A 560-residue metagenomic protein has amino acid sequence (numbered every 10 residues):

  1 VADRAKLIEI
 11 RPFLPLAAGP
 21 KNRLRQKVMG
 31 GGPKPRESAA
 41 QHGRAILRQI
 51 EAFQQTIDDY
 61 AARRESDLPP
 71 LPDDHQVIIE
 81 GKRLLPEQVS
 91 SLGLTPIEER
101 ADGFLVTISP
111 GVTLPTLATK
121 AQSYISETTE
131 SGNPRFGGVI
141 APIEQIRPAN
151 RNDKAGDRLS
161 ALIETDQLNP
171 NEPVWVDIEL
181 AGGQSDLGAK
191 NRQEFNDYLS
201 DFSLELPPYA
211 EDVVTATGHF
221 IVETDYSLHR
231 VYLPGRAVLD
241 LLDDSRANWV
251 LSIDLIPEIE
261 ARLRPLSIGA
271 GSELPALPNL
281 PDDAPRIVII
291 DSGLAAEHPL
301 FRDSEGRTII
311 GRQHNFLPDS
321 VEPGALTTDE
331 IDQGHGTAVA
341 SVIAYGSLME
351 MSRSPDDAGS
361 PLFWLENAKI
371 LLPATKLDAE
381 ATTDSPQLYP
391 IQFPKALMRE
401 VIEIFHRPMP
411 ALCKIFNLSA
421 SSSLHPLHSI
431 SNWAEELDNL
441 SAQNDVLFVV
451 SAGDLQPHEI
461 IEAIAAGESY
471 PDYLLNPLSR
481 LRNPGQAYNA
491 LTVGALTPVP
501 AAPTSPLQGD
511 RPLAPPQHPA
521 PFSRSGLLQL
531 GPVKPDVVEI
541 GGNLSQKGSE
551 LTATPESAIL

Functional and structural regions predicted by a protein language model:
A2-D59, S66, V77, P86-V176 (+1 more regions): Autoinhibitory propeptides
H75-L85, E179-Q193: Short, surface-exposed ligand-recognition loops at beta-strand->loop->(often short) alpha-helix junctions that present
L159-E164, L233-V238, G269-A276, G346-M351 (+4 more regions): Short alpha-helical segments and helix-capping/turn motifs at coil-helix boundaries
L180-Q184, Y232-A237, P257, D291-A296 (+6 more regions): Short, flexible loop/turn elements at secondary-structure junctions
I221-T224, V238, P323-E330, D384-Q387 (+1 more regions): A conserved hydrophobic secondary-structure block that centers on an alpha-helix together with its immediately flanking
A276-H314, G324-Y389, D445, H458 (+4 more regions): Subtilisin-like serine protease catalytic core
D291, P299, S304, Y473-L560: Extracellular S/T/G-rich loop segment that most often corresponds to the catalytic His/Ser-adjacent loop
L372-N489, T497-P500: Substrate-binding/access-modulating region of protease and related hydrolase catalytic domains
